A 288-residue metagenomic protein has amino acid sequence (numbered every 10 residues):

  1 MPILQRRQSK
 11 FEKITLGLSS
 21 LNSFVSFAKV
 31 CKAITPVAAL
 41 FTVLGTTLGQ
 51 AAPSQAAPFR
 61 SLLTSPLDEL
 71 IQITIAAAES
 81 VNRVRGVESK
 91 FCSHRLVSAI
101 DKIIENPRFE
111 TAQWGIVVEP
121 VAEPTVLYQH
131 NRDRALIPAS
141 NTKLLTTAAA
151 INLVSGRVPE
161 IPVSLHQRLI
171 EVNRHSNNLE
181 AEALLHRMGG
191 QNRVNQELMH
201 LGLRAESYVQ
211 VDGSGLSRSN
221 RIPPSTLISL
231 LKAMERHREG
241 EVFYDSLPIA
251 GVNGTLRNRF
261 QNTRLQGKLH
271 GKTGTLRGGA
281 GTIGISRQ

Functional and structural regions predicted by a protein language model:
M1-K29: N-terminal secretory signal peptides that target proteins for export/translocation
V43-P53: C-terminal segment of classical bacterial N-terminal signal peptides
A57-P120, Y128-H130: Beta-lactamase-like hydrolase cores
R95, T111-Q113, A122, N131-D133 (+8 more regions): Extracytoplasmic
G115-E119, V126-Q129, L145-T146, N173 (+2 more regions): Soluble periplasmic/extracytoplasmic beta-strand elements of cell-envelope proteins
P124, P138-G156, V172: Active-site SXXK
L153-E241: A small/polar active-site loop signature that marks catalytic segments
L256-Q288: Short, Gly/Ser/Thr-enriched beta-strand-loop segments that form substrate-interacting elements of hydrolase/peptidase
